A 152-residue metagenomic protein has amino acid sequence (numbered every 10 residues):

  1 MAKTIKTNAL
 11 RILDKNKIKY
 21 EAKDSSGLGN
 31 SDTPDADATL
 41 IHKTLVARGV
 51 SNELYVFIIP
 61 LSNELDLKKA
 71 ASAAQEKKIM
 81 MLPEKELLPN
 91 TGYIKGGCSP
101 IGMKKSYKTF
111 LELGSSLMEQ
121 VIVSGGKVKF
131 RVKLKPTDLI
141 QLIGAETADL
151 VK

Functional and structural regions predicted by a protein language model:
M1-K152: Extended, low-hydrophobicity, polar/charged segments
